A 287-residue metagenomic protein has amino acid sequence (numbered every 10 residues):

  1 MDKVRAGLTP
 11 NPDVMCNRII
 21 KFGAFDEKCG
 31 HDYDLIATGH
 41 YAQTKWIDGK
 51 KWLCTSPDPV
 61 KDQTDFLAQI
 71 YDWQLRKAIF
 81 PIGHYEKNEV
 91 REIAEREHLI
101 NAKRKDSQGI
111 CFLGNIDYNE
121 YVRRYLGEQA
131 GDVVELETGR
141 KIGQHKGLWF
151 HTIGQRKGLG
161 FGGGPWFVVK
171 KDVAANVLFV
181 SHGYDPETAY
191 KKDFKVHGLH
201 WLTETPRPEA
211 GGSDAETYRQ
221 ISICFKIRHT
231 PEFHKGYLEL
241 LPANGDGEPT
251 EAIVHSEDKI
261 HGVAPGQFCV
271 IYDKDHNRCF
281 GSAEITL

Functional and structural regions predicted by a protein language model:
M1-R207, Y218-L241, P249-C279, A283-L287: Nucleotide-activated chemistry modules centered on ATP-dependent adenylation/adenylyltransferase
